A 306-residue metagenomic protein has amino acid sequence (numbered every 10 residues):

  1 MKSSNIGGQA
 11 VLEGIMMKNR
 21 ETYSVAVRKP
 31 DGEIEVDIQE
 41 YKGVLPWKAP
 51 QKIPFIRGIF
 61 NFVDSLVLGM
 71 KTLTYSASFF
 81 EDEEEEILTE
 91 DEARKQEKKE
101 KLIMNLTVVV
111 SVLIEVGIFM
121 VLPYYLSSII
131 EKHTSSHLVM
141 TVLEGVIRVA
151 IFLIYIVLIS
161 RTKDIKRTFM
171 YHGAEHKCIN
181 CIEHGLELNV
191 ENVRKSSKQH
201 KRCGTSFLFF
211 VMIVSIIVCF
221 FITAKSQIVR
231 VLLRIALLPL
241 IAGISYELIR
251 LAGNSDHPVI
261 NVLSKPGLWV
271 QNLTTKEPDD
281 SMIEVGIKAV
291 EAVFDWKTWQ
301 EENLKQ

Functional and structural regions predicted by a protein language model:
M1-E81: Divalent-cation
K2-V11, I15-M17, E21, G43 (+5 more regions): Polar-ligand-bearing catalytic/cofactor-coordination segments of membrane-embedded or membrane-tethered inner-membrane
M17-S24, T107-G117, F169: Alpha-helical transmembrane segments of integral membrane proteins, especially early/N-terminal helices
T72-F79, F119, P123, I156 (+5 more regions): Intrinsically disordered or highly flexible coil/loop and linker segments, enriched in small and charged/polar residues
Y75, F79, I114-S136, V211-L233 (+2 more regions): Juxtamembrane "helix exit" motif at the C-terminal ends of alpha-helical transmembrane segments in multi-pass membrane
E83-K132, S136-T162: Hydrophobic alpha-helical segments characteristic of transmembrane helices in integral membrane transporters
K101-G117, S196-F221: Transmembrane alpha-helical segments and their cytosolic interface motifs in multi-pass membrane proteins
T107-V112, M140, E144, R148 (+6 more regions): Pore-lining and gate-forming transmembrane alpha-helices of multi-pass membrane transport proteins
